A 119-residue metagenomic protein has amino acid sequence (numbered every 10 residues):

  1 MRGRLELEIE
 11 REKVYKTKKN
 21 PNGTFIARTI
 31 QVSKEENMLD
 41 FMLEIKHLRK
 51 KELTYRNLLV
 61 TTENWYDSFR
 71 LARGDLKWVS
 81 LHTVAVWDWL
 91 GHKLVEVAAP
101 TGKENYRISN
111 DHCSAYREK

Functional and structural regions predicted by a protein language model:
M1-K119: Exposed acidic/polar residues on beta-strands and adjacent loops within beta-sheet cores, strongest in beta-propeller
